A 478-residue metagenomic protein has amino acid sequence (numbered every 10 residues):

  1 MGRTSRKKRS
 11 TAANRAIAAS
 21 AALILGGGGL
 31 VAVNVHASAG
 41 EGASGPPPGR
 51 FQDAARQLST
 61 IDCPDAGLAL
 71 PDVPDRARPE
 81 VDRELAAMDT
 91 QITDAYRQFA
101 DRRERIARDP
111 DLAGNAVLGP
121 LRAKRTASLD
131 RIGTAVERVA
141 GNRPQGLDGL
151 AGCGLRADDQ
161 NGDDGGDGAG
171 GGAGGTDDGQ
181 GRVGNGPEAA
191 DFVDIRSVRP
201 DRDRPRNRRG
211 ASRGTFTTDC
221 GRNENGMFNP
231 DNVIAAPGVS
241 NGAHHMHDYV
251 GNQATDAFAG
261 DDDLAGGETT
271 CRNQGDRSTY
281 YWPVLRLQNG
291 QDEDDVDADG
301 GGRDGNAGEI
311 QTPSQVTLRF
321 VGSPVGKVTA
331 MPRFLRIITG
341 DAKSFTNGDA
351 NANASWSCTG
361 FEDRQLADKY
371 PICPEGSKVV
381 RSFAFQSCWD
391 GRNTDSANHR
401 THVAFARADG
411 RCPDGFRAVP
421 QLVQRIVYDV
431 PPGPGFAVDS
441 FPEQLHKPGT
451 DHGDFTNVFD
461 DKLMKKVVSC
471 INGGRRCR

Functional and structural regions predicted by a protein language model:
M1-L23: N-terminal export and membrane-targeting signals
K7-N14, G27-S59: C-terminal region of N-terminal signal peptides and the immediate post-cleavage residues of exported proteins
S20, V33-V35, G251: A ubiquitous, low-specificity "background" feature that marks scattered single residues across proteins without
G29, N142-N161, D461-R478: A recurrent domain-boundary module in secreted/ectodomain proteins
E41-G171, T176-D178, N185: Soluble extracellular-acting proteins and domains
L147-L150, F334, F385: Generic secondary-structure boundary/loop-capping signal
G171-H244, D248-F383, D390-R478: Primary mode marks residue(s) on the alpha4-beta5-alpha5 output face of response regulator receiver
